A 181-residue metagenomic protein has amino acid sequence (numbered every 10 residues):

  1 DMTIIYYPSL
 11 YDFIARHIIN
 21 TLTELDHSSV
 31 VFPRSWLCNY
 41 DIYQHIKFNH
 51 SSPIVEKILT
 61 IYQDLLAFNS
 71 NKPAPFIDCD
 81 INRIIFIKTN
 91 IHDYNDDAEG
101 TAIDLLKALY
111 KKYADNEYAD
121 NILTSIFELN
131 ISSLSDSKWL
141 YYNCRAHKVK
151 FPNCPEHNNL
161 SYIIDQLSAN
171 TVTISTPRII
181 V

Functional and structural regions predicted by a protein language model:
D1-V181: Extracytoplasmic/secretory-pathway proteins
